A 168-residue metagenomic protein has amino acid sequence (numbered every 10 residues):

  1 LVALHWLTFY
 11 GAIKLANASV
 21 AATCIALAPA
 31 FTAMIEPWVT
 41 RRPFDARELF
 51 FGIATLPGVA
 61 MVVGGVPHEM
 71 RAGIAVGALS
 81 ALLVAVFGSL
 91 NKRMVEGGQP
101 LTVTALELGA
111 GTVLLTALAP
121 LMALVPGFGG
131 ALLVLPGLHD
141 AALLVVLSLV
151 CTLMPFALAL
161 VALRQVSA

Functional and structural regions predicted by a protein language model:
L1-V20, I25, A33, M61 (+1 more regions): Specific transmembrane alpha-helical segments of multi-pass solute transporters/efflux pumps, especially DMT/EamA
Y10-A28, R71-L83, G137-T152: Structural signature of hydrophobic alpha-helical transmembrane segments
A12, W38-T40, M94, V103 (+1 more regions): Hydrophobic/aromatic residues within transmembrane alpha-helices of multi-pass small-molecule transporters
S19, D45-R47, L101-T102: Residues that define the loop-to-transmembrane-helix transition and helix capping in multi-pass membrane transporters
T32-A33, G52, E69-G130, L144 (+1 more regions): Transmembrane alpha-helical segments that form core, pore/gating elements of small-molecule transporters/exporters
T40-R41, V62-V66, M122-P126, S167: Short helix-capping/hinge motifs at transmembrane helix termini and TM-loop junctions
F44-G64, I74-V76, S80-L82: Hydrophobic transmembrane alpha-helices of multi-pass small-molecule transport proteins
V63-M70, G130-L138: Helix-boundary and loop/linker segments of multi-pass membrane transporters
